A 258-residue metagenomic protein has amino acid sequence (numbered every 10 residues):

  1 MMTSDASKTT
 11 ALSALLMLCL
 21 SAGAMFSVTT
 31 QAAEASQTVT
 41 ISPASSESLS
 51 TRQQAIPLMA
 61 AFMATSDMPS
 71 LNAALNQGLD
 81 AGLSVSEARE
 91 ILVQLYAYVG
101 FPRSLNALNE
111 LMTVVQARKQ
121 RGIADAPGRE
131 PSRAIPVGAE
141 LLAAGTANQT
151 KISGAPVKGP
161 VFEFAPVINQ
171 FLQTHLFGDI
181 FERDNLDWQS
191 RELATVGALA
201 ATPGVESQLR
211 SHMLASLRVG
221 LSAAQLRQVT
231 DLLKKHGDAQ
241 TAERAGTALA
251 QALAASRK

Functional and structural regions predicted by a protein language model:
M2-L15: Bacterial N-terminal signal peptides that target proteins for export
L15-R52, A64-A81, S86-E87, Y96-A97 (+4 more regions): Acidic, glycine/proline-rich low-complexity segments that act as flexible tails and inter-domain linkers
Q53-T65, S190-V205: Amphipathic, charged-and-aliphatic alpha-helical interface segments that function as noncatalytic docking
A74, E206-L214, R227: Short conserved catalytic/interaction loops centered on acidic-Pro-aromatic/His motifs
I168, S190, L209-H212: Amphipathic alpha-helical interface surfaces
